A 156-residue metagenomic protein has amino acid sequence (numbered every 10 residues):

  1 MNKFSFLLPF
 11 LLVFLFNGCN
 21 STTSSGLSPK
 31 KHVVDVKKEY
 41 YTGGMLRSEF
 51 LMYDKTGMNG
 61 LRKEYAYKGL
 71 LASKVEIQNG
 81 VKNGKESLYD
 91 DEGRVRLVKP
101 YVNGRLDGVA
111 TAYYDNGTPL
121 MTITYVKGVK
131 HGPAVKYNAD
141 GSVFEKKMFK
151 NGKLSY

Functional and structural regions predicted by a protein language model:
M1-L7: Bacterial N-terminal signal peptides that target proteins for export
L8-N17: Bacterial N-terminal signal peptides
C19-Y113, T118-V126, H131-K136, S142-Y156: Periodic aromatic/glycine/histidine/acidic cluster detector with a strong bias toward beta-strand repeat architectures
